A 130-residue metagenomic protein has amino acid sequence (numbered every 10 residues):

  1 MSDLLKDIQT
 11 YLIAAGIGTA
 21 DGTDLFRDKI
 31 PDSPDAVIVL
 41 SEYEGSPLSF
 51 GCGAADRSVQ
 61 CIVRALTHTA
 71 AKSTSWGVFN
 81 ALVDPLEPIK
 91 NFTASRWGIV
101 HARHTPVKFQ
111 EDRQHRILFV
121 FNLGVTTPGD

Functional and structural regions predicted by a protein language model:
M1-G51, P85-S95: Small/polar-rich, solvent-exposed N-terminal microdomains that initiate assembly or binding
G18, V83-D130: Acidic-leaning, charged glycine-interspersed low-complexity segments
P31, C52, Q110-Q114: Sterically constrained small-residue positions within well-ordered secondary structures of folded domains
G53-A71, V78, H115-T127: Oligomerization/assembly interface segments of phage tail-like spikes and tubes
H68-T74, K90-S95: Short C-terminal domain-edge/linker segments immediately following a structured domain
T69-A70, W76-D84, T105: Surface-exposed, low-hydrophobicity beta-strand/loop segments enriched in small/polar/acidic residues
